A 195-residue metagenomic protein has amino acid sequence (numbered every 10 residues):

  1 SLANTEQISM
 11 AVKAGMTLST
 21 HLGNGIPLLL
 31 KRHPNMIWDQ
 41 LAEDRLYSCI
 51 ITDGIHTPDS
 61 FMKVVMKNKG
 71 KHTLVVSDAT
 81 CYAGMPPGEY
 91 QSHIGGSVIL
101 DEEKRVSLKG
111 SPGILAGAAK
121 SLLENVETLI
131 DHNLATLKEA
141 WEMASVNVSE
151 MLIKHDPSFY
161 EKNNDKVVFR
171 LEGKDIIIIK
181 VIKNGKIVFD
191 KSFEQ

Functional and structural regions predicted by a protein language model:
L2-E6: Short acidic loop-to-helix transition motifs that present clustered carboxylates
Q7-W141, M151-H155, R170-I176: Active-site-adjacent C-terminal substructures of enzyme catalytic domains
A144, V148: Active-site-adjacent helical/loop segments in soluble small-molecule enzymes
E150, K154-Q195: C-terminal cap of metal-dependent C-N hydrolases
